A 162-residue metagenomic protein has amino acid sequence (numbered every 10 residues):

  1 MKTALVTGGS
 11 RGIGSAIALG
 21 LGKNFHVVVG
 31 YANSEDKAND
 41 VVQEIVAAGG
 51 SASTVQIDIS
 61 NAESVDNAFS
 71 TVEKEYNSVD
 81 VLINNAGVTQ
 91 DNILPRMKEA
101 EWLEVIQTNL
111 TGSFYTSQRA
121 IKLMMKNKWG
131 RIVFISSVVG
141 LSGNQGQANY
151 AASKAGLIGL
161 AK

Functional and structural regions predicted by a protein language model:
S10-R11: Conserved glycine-rich cofactor-binding loop
N24-D40: Conserved glycine-rich Rossmann-like NAD(P)H-binding loop of the short-chain dehydrogenase/reductase
E35, Q56-N67, E99: The beta1-alpha1 cofactor-binding region of Rossmann-like NAD(H)/NADP(H)-dependent oxidoreductases
I93-L94, E101-I106: Substrate-binding pocket helix/loop in short-chain dehydrogenase/reductase
P95, S142-A148: Active-site loop immediately N-terminal to the catalytic Tyr-X3-Lys motif of short-chain dehydrogenase/reductase
S117, S153, A161: Active-site helix of classical SDR
S137: Residue(s) in the substrate-gating loop at a strand-loop-helix junction that position the organic substrate next
